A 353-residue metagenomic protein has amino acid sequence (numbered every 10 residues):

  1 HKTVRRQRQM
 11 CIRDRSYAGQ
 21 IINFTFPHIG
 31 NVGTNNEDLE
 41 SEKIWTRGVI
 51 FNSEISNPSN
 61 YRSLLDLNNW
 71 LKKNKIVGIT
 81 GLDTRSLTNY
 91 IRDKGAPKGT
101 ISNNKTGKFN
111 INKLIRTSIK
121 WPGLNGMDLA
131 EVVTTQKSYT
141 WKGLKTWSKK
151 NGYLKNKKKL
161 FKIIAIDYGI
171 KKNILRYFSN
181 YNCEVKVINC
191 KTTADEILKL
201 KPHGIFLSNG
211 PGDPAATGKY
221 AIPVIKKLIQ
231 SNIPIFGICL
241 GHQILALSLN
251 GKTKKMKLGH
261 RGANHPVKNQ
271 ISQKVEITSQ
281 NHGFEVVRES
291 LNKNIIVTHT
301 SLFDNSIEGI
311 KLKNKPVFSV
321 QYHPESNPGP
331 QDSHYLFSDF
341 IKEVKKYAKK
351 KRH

Functional and structural regions predicted by a protein language model:
H1-R8, I12: Single conserved hydrophobic/aromatic residue that forms the stacking wall/gate of nucleotide- or nucleobase-binding
F24, F51, G78-L82, V187 (+1 more regions): General beta-strand structural signal in soluble alpha/beta enzymes
N36-E40, W45-S148: Internal gly/pro-rich beta-alpha loop/helix module that stabilizes soluble enzyme cofactors or their anionic handles
I115, K120-N125, L129, T134-T140 (+1 more regions): Acyltransferase
K162-I166: Conserved beta-strand elements of the Class I
K172-V187: Short helix-loop-beta junction
K199, H203-I277, G283-E285, G329-A348: Cysteine-nucleophile active-site neighborhood
K274-K315, R352-H353: Catalytic beta-strand/loop cores that center a nucleophilic Ser/Cys/Thr and support acyl-enzyme chemistry
